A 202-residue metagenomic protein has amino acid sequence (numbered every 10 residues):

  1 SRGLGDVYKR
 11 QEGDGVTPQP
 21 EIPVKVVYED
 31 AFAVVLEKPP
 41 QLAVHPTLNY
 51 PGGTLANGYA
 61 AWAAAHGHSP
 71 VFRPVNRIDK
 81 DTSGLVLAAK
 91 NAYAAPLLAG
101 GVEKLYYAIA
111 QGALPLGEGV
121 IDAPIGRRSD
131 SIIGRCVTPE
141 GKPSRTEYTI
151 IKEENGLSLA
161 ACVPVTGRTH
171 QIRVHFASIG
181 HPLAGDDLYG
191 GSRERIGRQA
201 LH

Functional and structural regions predicted by a protein language model:
S1-R2, D6-H202: RNA pseudouridine synthases
